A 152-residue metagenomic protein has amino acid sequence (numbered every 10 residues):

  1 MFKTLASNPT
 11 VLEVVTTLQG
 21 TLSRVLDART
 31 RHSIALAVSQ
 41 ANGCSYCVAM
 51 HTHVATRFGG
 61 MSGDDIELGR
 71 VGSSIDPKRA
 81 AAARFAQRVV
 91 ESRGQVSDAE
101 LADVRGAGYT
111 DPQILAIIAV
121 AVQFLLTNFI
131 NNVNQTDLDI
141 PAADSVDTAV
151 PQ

Functional and structural regions predicted by a protein language model:
M1-Q152: Hydrophobic alpha-helical segments
